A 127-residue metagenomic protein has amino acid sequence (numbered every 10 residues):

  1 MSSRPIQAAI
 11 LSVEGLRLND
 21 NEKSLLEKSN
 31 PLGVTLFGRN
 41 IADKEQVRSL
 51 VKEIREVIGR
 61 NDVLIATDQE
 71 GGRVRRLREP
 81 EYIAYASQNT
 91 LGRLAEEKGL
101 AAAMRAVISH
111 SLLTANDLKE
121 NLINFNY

Functional and structural regions predicted by a protein language model:
M1-L18: Boundary/entry segment of secreted carbohydrate-active catalytic domains
S2-R4, D20, G33, L77: Residue-level detector of functional hotspots within protein domains
S3-R4, E27, G59: Extracellular/periplasmic catalytic domains that process cell-envelope and extracellular macromolecules
E14-D20, R75, E79-P80: N-terminal hydrophobic or amphipathic helices/low-complexity stretches enriched in small/hydrophobic/Pro/Gly
L18-T35: N-terminal glycine-rich anion-binding loops that anchor highly charged ligand groups
N30-V51, V57-Y127: Enzymes and membrane/adaptor proteins characterized by extended Gly/Ser/Thr/Asp/Glu-rich, aromatic-dotted
